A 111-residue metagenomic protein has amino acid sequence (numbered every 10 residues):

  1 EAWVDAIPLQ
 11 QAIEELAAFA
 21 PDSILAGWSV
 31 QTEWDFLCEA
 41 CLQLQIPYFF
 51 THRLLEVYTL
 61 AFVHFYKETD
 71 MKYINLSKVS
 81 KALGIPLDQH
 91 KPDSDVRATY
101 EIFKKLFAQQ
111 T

Functional and structural regions predicted by a protein language model:
E1, E14-T111: Metal-dependent phosphoesterase core characteristic of DEDDh/y 3'-5' exonuclease domains
V4-I13: Glycine-rich, highly charged phosphate/nucleotide-binding loops
